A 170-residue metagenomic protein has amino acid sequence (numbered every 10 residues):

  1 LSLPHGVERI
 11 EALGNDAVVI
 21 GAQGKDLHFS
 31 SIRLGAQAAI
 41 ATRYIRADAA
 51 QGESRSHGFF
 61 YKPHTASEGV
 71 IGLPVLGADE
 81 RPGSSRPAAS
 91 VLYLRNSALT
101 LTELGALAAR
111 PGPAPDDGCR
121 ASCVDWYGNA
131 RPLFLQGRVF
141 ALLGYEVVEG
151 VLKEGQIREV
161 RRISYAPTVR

Functional and structural regions predicted by a protein language model:
L1-R170: Beta-sheet-rich non-transmembrane sensory/scaffold domains
